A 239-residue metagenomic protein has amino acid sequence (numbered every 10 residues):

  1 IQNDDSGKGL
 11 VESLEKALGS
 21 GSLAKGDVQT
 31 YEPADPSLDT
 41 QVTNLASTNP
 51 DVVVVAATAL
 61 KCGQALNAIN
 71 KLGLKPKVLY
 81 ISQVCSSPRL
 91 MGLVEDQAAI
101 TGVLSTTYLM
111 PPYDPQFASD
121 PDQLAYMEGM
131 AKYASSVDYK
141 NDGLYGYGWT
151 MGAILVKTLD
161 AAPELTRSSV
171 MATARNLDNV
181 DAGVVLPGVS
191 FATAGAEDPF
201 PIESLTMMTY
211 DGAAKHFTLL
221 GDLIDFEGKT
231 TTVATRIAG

Functional and structural regions predicted by a protein language model:
I1, G26-V28, V52-A57, K77-Q83 (+2 more regions): Structural recognition of the beta-strand scaffold that forms the well-ordered cores of secreted hydrolase catalytic
I1-L72: Extracellular/periplasmic Venus flytrap/periplasmic-binding protein
L10, T58-K61, Y147-M151, E203: Catalytic-loop motifs flanking and including active-site residues across diverse enzymes
E15-L23, T43-P50, N67-L74, E95 (+4 more regions): Sec-exported extracytoplasmic/periplasmic mature domains
V28-Q29, G221-L223: Short hydrophobic alpha-helix segments
I69-W149, R236-A238: Extracellular/periplasmic periplasmic-binding protein-like sensory domains
K132-Y145, V156-L219: Segments of small-molecule ligand-sensing domains
D222-G239: Short, cationic low-complexity segments
